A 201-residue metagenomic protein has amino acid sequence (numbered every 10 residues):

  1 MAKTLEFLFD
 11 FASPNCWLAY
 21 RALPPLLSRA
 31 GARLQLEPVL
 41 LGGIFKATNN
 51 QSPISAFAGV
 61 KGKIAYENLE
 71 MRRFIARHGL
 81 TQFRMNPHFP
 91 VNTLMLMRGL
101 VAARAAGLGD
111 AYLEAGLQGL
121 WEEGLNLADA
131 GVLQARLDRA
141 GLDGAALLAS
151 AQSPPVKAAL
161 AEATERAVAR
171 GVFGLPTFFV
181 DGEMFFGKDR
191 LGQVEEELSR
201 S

Functional and structural regions predicted by a protein language model:
K3-E6, D10-A32, E37, A115-S201: C-terminal cap of thioredoxin/glutaredoxin-like
L18-E123: Structural alpha/beta surface segment adjacent to cysteine/selenocysteine redox centers across thiol/disulfide enzymes
